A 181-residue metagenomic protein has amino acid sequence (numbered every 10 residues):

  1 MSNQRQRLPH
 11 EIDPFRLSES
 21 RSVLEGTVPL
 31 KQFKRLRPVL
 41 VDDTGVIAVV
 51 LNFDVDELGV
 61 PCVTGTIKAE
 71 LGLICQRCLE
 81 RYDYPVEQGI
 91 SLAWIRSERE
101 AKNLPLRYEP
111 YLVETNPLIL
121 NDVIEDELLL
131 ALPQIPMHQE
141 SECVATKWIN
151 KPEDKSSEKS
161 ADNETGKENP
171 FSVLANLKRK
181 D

Functional and structural regions predicted by a protein language model:
M1-G72: A positional/architectural concept
M1-R21, E87, W94-D181: Charge-rich, low-complexity linker and terminal segments
A69, G89-L92: Hydrophobic alpha-helical segments of small multi-pass membrane proteins
C75: Short cysteine-rich clusters marking metal-coordination/redox-active sites
C78: Conformational-control "hinges and anchors"
Y82: Cys/His-rich microdomains that often coordinate metals
